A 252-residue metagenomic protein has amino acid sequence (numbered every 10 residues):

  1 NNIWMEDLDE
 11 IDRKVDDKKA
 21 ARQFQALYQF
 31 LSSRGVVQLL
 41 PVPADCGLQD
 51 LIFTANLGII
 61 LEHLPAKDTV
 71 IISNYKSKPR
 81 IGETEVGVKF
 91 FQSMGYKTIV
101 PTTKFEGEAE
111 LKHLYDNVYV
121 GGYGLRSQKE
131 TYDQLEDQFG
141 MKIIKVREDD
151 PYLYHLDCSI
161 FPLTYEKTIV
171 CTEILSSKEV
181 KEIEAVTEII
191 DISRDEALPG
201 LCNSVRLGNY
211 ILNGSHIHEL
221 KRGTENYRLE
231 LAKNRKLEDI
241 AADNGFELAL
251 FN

Functional and structural regions predicted by a protein language model:
N1-N252: The feature marks the mature, well-folded catalytic cores of soluble enzymes
